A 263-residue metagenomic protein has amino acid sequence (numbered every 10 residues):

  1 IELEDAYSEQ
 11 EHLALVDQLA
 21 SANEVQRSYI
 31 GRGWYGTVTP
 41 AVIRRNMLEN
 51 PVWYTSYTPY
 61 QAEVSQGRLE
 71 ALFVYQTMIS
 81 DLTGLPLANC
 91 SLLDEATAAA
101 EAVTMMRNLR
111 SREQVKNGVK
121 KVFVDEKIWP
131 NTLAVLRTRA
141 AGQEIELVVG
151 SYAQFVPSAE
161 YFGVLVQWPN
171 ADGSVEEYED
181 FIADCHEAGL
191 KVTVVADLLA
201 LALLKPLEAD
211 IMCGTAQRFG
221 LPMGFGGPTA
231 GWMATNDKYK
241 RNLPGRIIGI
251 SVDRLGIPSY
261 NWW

Functional and structural regions predicted by a protein language model:
I1-V74: N-terminal entrance/gating region of PLP-dependent enzymes' catalytic architecture
H12, Q76, A88-V115, G231: Conserved beta-loop-alpha segment that forms the PLP phosphate-binding cup at the N-terminus of a helix
Q61-V64, R68, D81-A100: Short loop-beta-helix segment that forms the pyridoxal 5′-phosphate
I79, L136-R137, V164, D197 (+1 more regions): Buried hydrophobic positions in well-ordered alpha/beta secondary-structure cores of metabolic enzymes
S111-P130: Conserved PLP-anchoring active-site segment centered on the Schiff-base-forming lysine
P169-G189, L199-P206: Active-site core of PLP-dependent enzymes with the aminotransferase class I/II
E208-P222: Conserved active-site segment immediately N-terminal to the catalytic lysine that forms the internal aldimine
F219-W263: Active-site C-terminal subdomain of aminotransferase-like
